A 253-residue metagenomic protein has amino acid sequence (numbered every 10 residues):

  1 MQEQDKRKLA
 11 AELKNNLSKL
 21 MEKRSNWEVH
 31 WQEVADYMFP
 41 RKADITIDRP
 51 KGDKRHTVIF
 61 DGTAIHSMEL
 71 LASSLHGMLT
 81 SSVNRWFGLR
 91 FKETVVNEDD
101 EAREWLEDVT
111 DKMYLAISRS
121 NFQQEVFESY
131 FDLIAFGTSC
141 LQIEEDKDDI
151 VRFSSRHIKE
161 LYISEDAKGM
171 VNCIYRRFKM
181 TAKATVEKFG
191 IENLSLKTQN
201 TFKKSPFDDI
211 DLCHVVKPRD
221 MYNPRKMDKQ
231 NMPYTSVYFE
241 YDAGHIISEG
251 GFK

Functional and structural regions predicted by a protein language model:
M1-P233, H245: Extended, helix-rich architectural segments
Y234-K253: Feature marking long nucleic-acid-engaging regions of large polymerase/nuclease enzymes
